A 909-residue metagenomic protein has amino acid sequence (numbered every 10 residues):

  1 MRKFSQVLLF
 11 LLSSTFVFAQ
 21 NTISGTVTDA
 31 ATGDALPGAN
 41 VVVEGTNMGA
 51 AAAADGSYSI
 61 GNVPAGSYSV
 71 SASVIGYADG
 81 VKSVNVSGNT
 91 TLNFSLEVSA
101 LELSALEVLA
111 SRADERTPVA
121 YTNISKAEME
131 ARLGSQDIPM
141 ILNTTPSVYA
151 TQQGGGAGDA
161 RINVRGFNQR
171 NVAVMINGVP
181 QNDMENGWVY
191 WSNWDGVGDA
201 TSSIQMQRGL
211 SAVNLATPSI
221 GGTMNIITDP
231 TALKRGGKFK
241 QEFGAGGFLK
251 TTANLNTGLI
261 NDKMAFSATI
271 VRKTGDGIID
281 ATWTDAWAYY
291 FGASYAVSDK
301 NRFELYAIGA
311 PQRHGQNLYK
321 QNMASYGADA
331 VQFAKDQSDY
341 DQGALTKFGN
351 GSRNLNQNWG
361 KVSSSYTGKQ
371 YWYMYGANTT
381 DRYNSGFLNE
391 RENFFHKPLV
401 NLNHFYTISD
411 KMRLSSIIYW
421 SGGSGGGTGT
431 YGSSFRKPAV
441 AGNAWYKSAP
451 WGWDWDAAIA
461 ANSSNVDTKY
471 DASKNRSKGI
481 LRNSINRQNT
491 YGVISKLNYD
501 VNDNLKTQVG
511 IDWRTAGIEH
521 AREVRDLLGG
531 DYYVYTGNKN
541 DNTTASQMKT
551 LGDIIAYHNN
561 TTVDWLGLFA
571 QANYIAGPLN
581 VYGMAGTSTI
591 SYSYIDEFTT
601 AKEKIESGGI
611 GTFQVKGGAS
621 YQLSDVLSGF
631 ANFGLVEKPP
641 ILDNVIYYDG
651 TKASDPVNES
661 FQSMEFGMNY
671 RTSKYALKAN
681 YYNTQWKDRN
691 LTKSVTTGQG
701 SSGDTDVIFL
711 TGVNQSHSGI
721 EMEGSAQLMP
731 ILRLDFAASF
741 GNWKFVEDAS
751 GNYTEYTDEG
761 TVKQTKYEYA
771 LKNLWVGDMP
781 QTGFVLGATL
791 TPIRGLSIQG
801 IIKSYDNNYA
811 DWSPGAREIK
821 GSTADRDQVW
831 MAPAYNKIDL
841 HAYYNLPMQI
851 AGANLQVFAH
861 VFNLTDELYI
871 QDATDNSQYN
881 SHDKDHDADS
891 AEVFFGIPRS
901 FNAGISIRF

Functional and structural regions predicted by a protein language model:
L8, G795, S804-A816, Y844-F909: C-terminal beta-signal and adjacent terminal beta-strands/loops of Gram-negative outer-membrane beta-barrel proteins
T28, A39-E44, S73-Y77, S87-A131 (+2 more regions): Short, acidic, small-residue-rich periplasmic hinge/interaction motif at the N-terminus of Gram-negative outer-membrane
G61-N62, R161, P180-R208, I227: Short acidic/polar hinge/loop motifs at secondary-structure boundaries that mediate gating or recognition
P139-P180, G196, S202: Extracytoplasmic beta-strand/coil segments of soluble accessory domains associated with Gram-negative outer-membrane
D195-K238: A beta-strand signature from Gram-negative outer-membrane beta-barrel systems, especially the internal plug domain
G236, F243-T274, I279-N317, S325-V362 (+2 more regions): Transmembrane beta-barrel wall of Gram-negative outer-membrane proteins
P578, N683-Q685, I708-A816, R908: Gram-negative outer-membrane beta-barrel transporters
T589-D596, S607, S620-E665, Y681-T711 (+4 more regions): Surface-exposed extracellular loop regions of Gram-negative outer-membrane beta-barrel proteins, predominantly
